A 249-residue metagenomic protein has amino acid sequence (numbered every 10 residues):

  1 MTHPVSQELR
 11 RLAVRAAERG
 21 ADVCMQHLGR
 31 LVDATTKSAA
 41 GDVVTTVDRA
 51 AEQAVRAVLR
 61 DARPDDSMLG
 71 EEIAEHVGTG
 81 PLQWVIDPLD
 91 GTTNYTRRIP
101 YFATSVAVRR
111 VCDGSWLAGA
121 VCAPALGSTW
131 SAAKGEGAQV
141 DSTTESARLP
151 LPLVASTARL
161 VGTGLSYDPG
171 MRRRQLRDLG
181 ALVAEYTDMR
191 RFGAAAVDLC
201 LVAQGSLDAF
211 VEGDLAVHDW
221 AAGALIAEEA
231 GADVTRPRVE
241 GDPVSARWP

Functional and structural regions predicted by a protein language model:
M1-L89: N-terminal subdomain of lithium-sensitive/metallo-dependent phosphomonoesterases centered on the IMPase/IPPase/PAP
M1-R15, R173, R177-A184, V197-P249: Oxyanion/phosphate-interacting regions
C24, D48, L59, T92 (+5 more regions): Residue-level signal for inorganic ion chemistry
R49, Q53, E72, P88-G91 (+5 more regions): Generic detector of well-ordered alpha-helical packing
D61, L69, H76-Q139, L225 (+1 more regions): Active-site-adjacent structural elements in enzyme catalytic cores
G78-L82, S156, A203-S206: A short, glycine/Asx- and small/polar-enriched loop/turn that sits immediately N-terminal to a beta-strand
Y95-R98, M189-A196, L215: Short glycine/threonine-rich catalytic loop with a Thr-x-Gly-x-Asp
A107-L199, R238-P249: Acidic beta-strand-loop-alpha-helix segment within the catalytic core of divalent metal-dependent phosphate-processing
